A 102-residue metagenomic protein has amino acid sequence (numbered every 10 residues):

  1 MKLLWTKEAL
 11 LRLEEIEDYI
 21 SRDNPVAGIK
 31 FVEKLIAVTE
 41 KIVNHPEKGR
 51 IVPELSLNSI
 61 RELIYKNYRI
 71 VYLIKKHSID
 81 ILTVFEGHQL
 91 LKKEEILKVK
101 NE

Functional and structural regions predicted by a protein language model:
K2-S59, N101-E102: Basic, Lys/Arg-enriched alpha-helical interface segments
R61-L63: Short acidic-hydrophobic surface loop/beta-edge motif
Y65-Y68, L73-E102: Enriched for short, Lys/Arg-rich terminal
